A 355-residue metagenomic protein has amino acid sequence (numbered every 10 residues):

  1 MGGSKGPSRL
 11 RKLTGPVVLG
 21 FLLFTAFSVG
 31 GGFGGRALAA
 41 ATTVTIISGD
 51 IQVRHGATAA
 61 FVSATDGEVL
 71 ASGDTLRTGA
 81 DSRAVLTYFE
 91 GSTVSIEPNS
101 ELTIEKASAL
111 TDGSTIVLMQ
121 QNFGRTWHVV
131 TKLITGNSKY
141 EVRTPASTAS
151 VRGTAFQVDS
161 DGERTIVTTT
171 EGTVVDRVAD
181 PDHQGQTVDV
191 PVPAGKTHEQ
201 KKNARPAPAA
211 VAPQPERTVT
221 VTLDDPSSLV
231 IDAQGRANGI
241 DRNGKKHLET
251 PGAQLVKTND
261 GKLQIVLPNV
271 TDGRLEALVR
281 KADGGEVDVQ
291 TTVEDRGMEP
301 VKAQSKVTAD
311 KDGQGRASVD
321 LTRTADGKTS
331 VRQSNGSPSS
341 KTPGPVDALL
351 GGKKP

Functional and structural regions predicted by a protein language model:
M1: The two-metal-ion catalytic cores of nucleic-acid processing enzymes
S4-L19: Bacterial N-terminal signal peptides that target proteins for export
L10-K12, A37, T218, T324: Positively charged, low-complexity intrinsically disordered regions
L10-L13, G32-F33, V130, I134 (+1 more regions): Short, aromatic- and cysteine-enriched interfacial helices/patches that mediate contacts at lipid membranes
P16-G31: Bacterial N-terminal signal peptides
V29-A39: Signal peptide processing junction and immediate N-terminal pro/mature segment of secreted/exported proteins
A37-P213: Flexible, surface-exposed loop/linker segments and immediately adjacent secondary-structure boundaries
V211-P355: Intrinsic-disorder/low-complexity signal
